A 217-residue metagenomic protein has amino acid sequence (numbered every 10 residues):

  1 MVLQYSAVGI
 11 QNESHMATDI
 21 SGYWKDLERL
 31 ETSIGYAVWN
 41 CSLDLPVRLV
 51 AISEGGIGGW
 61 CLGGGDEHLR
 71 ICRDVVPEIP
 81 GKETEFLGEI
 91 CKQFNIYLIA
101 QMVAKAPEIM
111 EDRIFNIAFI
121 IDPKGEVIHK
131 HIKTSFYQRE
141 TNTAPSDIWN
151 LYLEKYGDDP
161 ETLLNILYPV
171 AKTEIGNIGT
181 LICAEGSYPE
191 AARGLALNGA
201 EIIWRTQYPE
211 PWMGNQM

Functional and structural regions predicted by a protein language model:
M1-Y23, A51, I117, K130 (+2 more regions): Active-site-proximal beta-strand elements of phosphoester/diester hydrolases
V2-I10, V75-V76, K155-L163, A191: Short low-complexity stretches enriched in small and charged residues
L3, L45-P46, N95, N177 (+1 more regions): Short loop/turn motifs at secondary-structure junctions
L3, S14-M16, K25, S33 (+2 more regions): Contiguous N-terminal and early-domain "leader" segments and peripheral loops that mark the onset or edge of a domain
H15-K25, V76, T143-L151: Acidic/histidine-rich helix-loop elements that form or flank divalent-metal/phosphate-binding sites at the catalytic
D26-G35, G186-R193: Short, acidic/polar
E28, G35-I132, R139-N142, P209-M217: Cys-nucleophile CN-hydrolase/nitrilase-fold catalytic domain and related Cys-dependent amidase chemistry that acts on
E108-E201, T206-M217: Active-site catalytic loop in hydrolytic enzyme cores
